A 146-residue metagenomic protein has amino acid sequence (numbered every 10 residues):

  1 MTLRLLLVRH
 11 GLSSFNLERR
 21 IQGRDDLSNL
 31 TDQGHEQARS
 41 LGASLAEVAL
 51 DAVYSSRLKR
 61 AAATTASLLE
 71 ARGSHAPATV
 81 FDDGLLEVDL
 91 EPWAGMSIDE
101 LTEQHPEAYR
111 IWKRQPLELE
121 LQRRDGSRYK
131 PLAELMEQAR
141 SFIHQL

Functional and structural regions predicted by a protein language model:
M1-D51, A63-A66, E70, S74: An N-terminal RHG(E/S)-centered segment typical of histidine phosphatases
G11, S56-L58, G84, R114-Q115 (+1 more regions): Short, well-ordered beta-to-alpha junction loops that form the rim of enzyme active sites and present histidine/acidic
L17, R24, V88-W93, L119-R123: A short acidic, helix-capping loop that chelates divalent metal ions and anchors anionic groups
I21, L30, V88-L90, W112: Short clusters of hydrophobic/aromatic residues that line enzyme substrate/ligand-binding pockets
D25, N29-Q33, S56, G126-E134: Short, surface-exposed alpha-helical recognition segments that flank or form part of ligand/macromolecule-binding
S40-R110: Phosphate-coordination/substrate-recognition cap region in phosphate-metabolizing enzymes
R110-E134: Short glycine/proline- and acidic residue-enriched helix-loop micro-motifs that form flexible lids or anion-recognition
P131-L146: GST-like fold's C-terminal all-alpha helical module
